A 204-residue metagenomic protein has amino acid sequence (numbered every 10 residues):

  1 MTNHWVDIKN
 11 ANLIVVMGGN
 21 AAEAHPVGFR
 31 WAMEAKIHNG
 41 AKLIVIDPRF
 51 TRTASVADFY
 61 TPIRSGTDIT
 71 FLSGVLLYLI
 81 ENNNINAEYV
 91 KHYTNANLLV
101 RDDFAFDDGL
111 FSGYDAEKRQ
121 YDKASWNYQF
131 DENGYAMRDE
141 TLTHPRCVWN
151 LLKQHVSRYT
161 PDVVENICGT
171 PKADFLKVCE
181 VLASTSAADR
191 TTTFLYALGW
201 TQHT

Functional and structural regions predicted by a protein language model:
M1-I14: Glycine-rich oxoanion-binding loops at beta->alpha junctions
I14-A22, P161: The substrate-binding groove and active-site-proximal loops of carbohydrate-active enzymes, especially glycoside
G18, I46, L195-A197: Generic beta-strand/beta-sheet core signal
A21-R30: Glycine/threonine-rich flexible loop motifs
A35-L43: A short helix->loop->beta-strand "cap" motif at the edges of active sites that frequently abuts
T51-T185: Long, well-ordered, tryptophan-enriched scaffold segments
K177, A183-T204: Acidic catalytic cores of enzymes that act on phosphate-bearing nucleotides/polynucleotides
